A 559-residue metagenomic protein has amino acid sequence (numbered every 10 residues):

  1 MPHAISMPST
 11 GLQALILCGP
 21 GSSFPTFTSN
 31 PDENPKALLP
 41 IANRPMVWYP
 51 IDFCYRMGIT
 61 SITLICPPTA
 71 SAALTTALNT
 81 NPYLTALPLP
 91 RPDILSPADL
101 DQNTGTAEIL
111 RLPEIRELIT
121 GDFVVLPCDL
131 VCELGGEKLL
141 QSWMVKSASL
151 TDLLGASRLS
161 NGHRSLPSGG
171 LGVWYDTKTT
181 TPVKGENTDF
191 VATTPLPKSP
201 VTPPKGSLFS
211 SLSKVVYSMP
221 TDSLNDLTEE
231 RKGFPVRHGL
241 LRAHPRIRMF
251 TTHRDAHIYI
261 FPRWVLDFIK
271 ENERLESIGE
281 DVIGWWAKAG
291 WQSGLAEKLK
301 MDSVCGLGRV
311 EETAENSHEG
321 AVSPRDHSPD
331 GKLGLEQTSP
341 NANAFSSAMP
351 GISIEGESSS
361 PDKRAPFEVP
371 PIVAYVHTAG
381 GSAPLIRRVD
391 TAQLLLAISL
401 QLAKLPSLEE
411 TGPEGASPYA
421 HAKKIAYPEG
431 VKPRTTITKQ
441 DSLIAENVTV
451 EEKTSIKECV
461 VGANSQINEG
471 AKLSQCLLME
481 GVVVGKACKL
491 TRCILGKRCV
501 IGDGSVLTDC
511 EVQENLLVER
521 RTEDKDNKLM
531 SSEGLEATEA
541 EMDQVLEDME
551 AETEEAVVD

Functional and structural regions predicted by a protein language model:
M1-G11, R274-D559: Left-handed beta-helix
P2-T80, S142: N-terminal glycine-rich phosphate-binding loop and ensuing alpha1 helix
C66, I260-F261, I278, D390: A conserved hydrophobic position in a structured secondary element of the catalytic/binding core that shapes
N81, V131-I260, I269-E273, S277 (+3 more regions): Conserved core of the sugar-phosphate nucleotidyltransferase
L84-D101, S149-S157: Conserved donor nucleotide-binding strand/loop of the catalytic core
T104-P113: Glycine-rich, basic loop-to-helix element that forms the pyrophosphate-binding segment of sugar-nucleotide handling
L110, W264-I269, L395, L402: A generic structural signal for short hydrophobic patches within well-formed alpha-helices
L118-V131: Short beta-strand-to-loop acidic/aromatic patch adjacent to the donor-nucleotide binding site
